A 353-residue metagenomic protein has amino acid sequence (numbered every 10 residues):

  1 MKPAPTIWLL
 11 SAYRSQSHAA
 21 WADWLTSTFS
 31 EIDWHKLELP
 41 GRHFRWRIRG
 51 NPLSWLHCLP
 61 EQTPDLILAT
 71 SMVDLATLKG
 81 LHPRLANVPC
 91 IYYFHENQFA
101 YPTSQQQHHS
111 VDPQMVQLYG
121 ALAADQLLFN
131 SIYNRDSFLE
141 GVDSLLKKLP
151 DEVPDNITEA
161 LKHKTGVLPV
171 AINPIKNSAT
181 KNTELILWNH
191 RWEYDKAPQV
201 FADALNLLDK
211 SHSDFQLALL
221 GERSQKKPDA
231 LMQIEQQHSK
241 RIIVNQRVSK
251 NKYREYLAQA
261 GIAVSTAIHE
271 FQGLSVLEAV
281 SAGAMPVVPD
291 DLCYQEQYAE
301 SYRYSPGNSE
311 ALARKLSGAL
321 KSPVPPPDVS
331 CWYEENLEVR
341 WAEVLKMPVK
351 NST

Functional and structural regions predicted by a protein language model:
R45-G50, K321-T353: A charged, aromatic-enriched C-terminal amphipathic alpha-helix characteristic of glycosyltransferases across folds
A123-N177: Donor nucleotide-sugar binding/catalytic pocket of nucleotide-sugar-dependent glycosyltransferases
P169-D209, L217-L220: Conserved donor-binding/catalytic core segment of Leloir-type glycosyltransferases
G221, D229-V248: Nucleotide-activated donor-binding/catalytic signature segment of Leloir-type glycosyltransferases, i.e., the conserved
E255-A260: Short alpha-helical donor nucleotide-sugar binding micro-motif in glycosyltransferases
I268: Aromatic "clamp/platform" in nucleotide-sugar-dependent glycosyltransferases that forms part of the donor/acceptor
M285-V288: Short hydrophobic beta-strand element within catalytic cores of glycosyltransferases and related nucleotide-activated
Y302-E310, S317-K321: Conserved acidic donor-binding segment of nucleotide-sugar-dependent glycosyltransferases
